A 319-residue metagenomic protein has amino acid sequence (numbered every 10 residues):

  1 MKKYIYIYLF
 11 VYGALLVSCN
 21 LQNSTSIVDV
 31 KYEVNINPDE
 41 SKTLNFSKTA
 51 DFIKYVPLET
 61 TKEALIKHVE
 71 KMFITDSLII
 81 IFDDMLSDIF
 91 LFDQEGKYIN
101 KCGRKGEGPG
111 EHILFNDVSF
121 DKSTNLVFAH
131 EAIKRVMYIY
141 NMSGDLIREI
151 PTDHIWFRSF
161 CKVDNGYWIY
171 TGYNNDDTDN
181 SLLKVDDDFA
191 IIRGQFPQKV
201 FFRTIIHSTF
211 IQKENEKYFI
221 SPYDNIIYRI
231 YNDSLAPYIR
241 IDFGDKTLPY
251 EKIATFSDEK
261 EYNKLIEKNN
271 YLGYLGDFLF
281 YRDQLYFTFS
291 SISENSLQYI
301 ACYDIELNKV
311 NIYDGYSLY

Functional and structural regions predicted by a protein language model:
V17-S18: C-terminal motif of bacterial Sec signal peptides marking the signal peptidase cleavage site
N23-E59: Blade/loop signatures of beta-propeller domains
E33-N35, S77-D83, N125-E131, N165-N175 (+3 more regions): Short beta-strand elements that form the blades of beta-propeller/WD-repeat-like and other beta-sheet-rich scaffold
E59-H68, K97-T124, E131: Blade-loop segments of beta-propeller domains
T60-K62, G103-E111, P151-R158, P197-R203 (+2 more regions): Short coil/turn segments at the loop-to-beta-strand junctions that recur within blades of beta-propeller repeat folds
H68-K71, I113-V118, I155-K162, F202-T209 (+2 more regions): Repeated scaffold domains used in trafficking and secretory/extracellular systems, primarily beta-propellers
L114-F115, H130-N180, R193-R203: Asp-box/WD-like beta-propeller blade repeats and closely related beta-sheet repeat scaffolds
I239-E267, L307-Y319: Conserved blade-ending motifs and adjacent loop-strand segments that build the rim/top face of beta-propeller domains
